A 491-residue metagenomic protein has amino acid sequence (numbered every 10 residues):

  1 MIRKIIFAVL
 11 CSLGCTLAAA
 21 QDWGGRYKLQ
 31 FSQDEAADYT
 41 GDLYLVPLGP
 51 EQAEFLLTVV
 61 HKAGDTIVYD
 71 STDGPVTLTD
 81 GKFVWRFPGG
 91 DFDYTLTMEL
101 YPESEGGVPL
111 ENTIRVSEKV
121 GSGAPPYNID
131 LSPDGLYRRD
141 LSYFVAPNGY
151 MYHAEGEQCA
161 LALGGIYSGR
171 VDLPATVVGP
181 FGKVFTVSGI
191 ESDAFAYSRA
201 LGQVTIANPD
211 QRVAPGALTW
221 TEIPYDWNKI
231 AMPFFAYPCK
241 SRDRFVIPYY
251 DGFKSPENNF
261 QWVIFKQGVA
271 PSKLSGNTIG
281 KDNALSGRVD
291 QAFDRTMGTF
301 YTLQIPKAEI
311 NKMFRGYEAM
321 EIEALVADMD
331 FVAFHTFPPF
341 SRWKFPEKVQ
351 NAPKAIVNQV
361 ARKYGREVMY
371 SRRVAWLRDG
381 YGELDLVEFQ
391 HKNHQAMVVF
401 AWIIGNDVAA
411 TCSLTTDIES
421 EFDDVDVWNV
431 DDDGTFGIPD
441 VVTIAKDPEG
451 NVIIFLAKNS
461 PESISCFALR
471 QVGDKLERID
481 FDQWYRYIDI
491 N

Functional and structural regions predicted by a protein language model:
F7-A19: Hydrophobic h-region of N-terminal signal peptides that target proteins for export in Gram-negative bacteria
Q21-G107, K119-N128, D134-D140: Central antiparallel beta-sheet cores of small beta-barrel/beta-sandwich binding domains
F144, G149, I166-G189, S198-A214 (+1 more regions): Structural signature of tandem-repeat unit edges
E222-P339: N-terminal leader/presequence regions that precede the main folded/catalytic core
P346-R362, W402-V430, L469-E477: Surface-exposed loop/turn elements that mediate protein-protein interactions on large endomembrane-trafficking
M369-Y381, D440-P448: Structural signature of eukaryotic scaffold interfaces centered on beta-propeller domains
G380-E388, P448-L456: Acidic/hydrophobic-patterned starts of short beta strands in beta-sheet-rich repeat architectures
N393-A401, E462-L469: Structural motif
